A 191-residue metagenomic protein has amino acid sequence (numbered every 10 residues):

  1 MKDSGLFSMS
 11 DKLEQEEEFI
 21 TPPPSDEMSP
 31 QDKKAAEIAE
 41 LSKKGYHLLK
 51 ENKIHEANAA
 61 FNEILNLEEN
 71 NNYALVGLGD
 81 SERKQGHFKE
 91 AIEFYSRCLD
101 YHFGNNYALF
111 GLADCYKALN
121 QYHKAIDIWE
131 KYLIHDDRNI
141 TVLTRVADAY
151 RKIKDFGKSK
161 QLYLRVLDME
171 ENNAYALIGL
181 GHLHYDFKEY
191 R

Functional and structural regions predicted by a protein language model:
T21-E40: TPR-adjacent "capping" and linker segments in tetratricopeptide-repeat scaffold/adaptor proteins
K50-E51, K84, A118-L119, K152-I153 (+1 more regions): Register position in tetratricopeptide repeats
L67, Y101, H135-D136, M169: Structural marker of alpha-solenoid helical repeat scaffolds
